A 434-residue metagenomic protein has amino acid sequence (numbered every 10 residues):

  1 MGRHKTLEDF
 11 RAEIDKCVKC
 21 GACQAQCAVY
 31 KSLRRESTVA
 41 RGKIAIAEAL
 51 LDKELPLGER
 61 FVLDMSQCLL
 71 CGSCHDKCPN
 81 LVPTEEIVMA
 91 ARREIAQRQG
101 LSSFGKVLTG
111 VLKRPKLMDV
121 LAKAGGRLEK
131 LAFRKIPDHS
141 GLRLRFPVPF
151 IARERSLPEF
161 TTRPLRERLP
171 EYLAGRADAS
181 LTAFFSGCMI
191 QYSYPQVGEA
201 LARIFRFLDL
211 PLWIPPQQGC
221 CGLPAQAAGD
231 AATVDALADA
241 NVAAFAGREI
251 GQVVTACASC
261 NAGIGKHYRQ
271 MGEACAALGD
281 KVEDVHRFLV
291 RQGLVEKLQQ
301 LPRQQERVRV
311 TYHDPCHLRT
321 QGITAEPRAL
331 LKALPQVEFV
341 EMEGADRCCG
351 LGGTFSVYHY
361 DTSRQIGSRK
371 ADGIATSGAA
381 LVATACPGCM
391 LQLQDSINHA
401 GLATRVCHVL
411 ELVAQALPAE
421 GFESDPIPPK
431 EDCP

Functional and structural regions predicted by a protein language model:
M1-K19, S32-R35, E48-L70, H313 (+1 more regions): Ferredoxin-like iron-sulfur electron-transfer modules
T6, T84-P434: Iron-sulfur cluster-binding electron-transfer modules in prokaryotic oxidoreductases
R11, A28, S73, A183-G187: Glycine- and acidic
I14-C20, Q24, V62-H75, Q218 (+4 more regions): Residues immediately within or flanking Cys/His clusters that coordinate Zn2+ in small zinc-binding modules
D15, R34-T38, A225-A232: Alpha-helix capping and helix-loop boundary segments enriched in small/acidic/polar residues
A22-I44, A49, V62, Q67-E94 (+2 more regions): Iron-sulfur cluster-binding cysteine motifs and their immediate structural context in ferredoxin-like electron-transfer
A28-L33, P56, G110, S377: A ubiquitous short alpha-helical element
